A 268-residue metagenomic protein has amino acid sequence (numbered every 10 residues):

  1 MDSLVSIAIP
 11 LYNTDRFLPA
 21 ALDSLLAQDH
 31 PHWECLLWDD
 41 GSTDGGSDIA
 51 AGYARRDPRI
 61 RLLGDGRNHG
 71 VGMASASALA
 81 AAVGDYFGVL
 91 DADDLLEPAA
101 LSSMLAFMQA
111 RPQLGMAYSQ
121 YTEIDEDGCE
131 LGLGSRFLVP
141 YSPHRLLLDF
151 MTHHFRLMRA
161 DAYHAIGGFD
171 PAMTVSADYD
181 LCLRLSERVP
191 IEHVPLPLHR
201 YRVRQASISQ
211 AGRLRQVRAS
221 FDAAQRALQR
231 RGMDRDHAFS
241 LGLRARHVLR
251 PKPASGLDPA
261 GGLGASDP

Functional and structural regions predicted by a protein language model:
M1-R218: Nucleotide-sugar donor-binding/catalytic module of glycosyltransferases that assemble extracellular/cell-envelope
M173, Y179-D180, E187, I191-P268: C-terminal subregions of glycosyltransferases and related glycan-biosynthesis enzymes
